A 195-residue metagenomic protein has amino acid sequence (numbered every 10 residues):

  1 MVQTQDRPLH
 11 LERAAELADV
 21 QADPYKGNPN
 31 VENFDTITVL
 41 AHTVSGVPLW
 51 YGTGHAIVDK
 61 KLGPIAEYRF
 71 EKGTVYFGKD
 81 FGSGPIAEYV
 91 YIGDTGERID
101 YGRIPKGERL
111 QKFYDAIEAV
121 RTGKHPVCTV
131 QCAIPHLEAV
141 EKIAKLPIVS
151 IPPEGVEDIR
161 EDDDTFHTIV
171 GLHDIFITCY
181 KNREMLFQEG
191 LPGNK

Functional and structural regions predicted by a protein language model:
M1-P126, V140-K145, E154-K195: Contiguous beta-strand/loop segments that form the cofactor/metal-binding neighborhood of enzyme cores
V127-C132: A conserved FAD-binding loop/helix module that cradles the flavin
A133-A139: Extracellular/periplasmic ligand-binding modules, especially the Venus flytrap/periplasmic-binding
S150-I151: Short linear, low-complexity motifs centered on an aromatic residue
